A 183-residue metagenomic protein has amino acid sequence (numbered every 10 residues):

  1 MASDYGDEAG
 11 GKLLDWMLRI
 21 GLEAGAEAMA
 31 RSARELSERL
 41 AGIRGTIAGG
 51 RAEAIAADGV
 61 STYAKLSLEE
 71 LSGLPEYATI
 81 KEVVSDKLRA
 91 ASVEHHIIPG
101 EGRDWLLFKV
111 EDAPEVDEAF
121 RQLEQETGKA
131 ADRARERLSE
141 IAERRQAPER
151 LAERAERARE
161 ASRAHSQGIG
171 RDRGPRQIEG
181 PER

Functional and structural regions predicted by a protein language model:
M1-A91, I98-R183: Positively charged, small/polar-rich N-terminal and surface patches that mediate targeting and assembly and bind
